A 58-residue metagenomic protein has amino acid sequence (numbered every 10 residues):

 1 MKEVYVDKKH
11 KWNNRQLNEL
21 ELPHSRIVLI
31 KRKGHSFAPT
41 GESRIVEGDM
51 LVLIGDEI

Functional and structural regions predicted by a protein language model:
E3, D7-I58: Cytosolic Rossmann-like ligand/nucleotide-binding regulatory domains
